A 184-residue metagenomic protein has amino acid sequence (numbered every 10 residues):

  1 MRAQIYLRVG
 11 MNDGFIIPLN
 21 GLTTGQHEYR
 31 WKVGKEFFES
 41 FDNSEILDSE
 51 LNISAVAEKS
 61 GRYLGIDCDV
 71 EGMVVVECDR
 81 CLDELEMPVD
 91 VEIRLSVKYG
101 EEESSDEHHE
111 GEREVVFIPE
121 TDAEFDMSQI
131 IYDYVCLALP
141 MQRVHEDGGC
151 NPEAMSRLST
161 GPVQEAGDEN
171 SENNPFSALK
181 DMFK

Functional and structural regions predicted by a protein language model:
M1-T24, E50, D90, S96-K184: Charge-rich, low-complexity linker and terminal segments
M1-V75: A positional/architectural concept
S44, C68-V70, V91-R94, G148: A generic "cationic amphipathic patch" detector
S60-E77, Q129, D133, L137-V144: Immediate flanking context of iron-sulfur cluster ligation sites
R80: Short, cysteine/histidine-rich loop/knuckle motifs that typically chelate Zn2+
L85: Cys/His-rich microdomains that often coordinate metals
